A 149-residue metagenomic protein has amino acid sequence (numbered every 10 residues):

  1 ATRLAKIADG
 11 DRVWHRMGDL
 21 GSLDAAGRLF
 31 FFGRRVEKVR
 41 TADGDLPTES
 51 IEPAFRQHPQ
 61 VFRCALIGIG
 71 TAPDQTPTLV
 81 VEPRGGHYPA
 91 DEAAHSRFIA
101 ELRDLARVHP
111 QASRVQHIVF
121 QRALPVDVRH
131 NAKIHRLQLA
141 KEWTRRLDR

Functional and structural regions predicted by a protein language model:
A1: Conserved nucleotide-binding/hydrolysis modules and their immediate coupling elements across P-loop/ASCE NTPase motors
L4, G18-Q111: AMP-binding/adenylate-forming catalytic core of the ANL superfamily
A8, R12, Q116-V119: Short loop/turn motifs at secondary-structure junctions and domain boundaries
G10, M17, L23, V126-V128: Hydrophobic alpha-helical segments, especially N-terminal targeting/anchoring helices
D11-R12, G27, N131-A132: Detector for glycine-centered tight turns/loop "hinges" at secondary-structure junctions
H15, H58, H130: Histidine-centered active-site/metal-ligand motif
R63-G68, L79, R103-R149: Conserved C-terminal "lid"/linker of ANL adenylate-forming enzymes
